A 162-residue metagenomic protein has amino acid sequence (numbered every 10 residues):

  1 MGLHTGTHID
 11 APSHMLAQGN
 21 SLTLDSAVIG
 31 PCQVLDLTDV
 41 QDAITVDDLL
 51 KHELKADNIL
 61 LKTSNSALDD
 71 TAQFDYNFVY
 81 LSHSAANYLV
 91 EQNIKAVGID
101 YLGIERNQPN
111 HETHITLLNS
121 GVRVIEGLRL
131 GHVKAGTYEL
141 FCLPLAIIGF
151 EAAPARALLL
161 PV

Functional and structural regions predicted by a protein language model:
M1-V162: Active-/binding-site microenvironments in catalytic and ligand-binding cores
